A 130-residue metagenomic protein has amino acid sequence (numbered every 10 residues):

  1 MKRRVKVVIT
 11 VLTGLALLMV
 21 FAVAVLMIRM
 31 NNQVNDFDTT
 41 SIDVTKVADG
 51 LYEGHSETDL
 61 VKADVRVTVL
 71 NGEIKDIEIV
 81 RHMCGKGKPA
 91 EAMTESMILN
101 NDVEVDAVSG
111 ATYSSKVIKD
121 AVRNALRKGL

Functional and structural regions predicted by a protein language model:
M1-L130: Intrinsically disordered terminal and processing segments
